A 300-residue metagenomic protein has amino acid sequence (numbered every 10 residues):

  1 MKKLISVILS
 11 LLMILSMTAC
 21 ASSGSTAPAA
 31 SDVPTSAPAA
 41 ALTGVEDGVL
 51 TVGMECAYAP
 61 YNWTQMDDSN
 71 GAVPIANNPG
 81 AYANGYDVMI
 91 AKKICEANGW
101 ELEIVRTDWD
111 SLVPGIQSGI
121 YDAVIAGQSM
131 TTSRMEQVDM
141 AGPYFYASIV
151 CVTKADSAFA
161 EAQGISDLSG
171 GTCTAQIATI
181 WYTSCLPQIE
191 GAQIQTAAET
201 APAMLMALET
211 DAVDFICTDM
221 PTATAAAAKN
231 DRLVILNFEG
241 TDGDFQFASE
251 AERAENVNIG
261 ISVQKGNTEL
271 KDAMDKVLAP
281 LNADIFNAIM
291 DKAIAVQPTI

Functional and structural regions predicted by a protein language model:
T18-A30: Bacterial lipoprotein signal-peptidase II cleavage site
A30-G127: Extracytoplasmic small-molecule ligand-binding "clamshell" domains of the periplasmic binding protein/Venus flytrap
A40, I180-A197, E269-I300: Ligand-binding clefts/hinges and TM-proximal coupling segments of bilobed small-molecule sensing domains
A59, G80-E96, Q128, S148-L205 (+1 more regions): Bilobed "Venus flytrap"/periplasmic-binding protein-like clamshell domains and structurally analogous long
K92, E96, E101-D167, T241-R253: Acidic, polar ligand-binding/catalytic clefts
G99-E101, Q117-A126, G171-C173, E209-T222 (+1 more regions): Alpha-to-beta junction loops
S111, A126-Q137, T183-Q188, D214-E255: A ligand-binding cleft/hinge motif common to bilobed small-molecule-binding domains
Y146-T153, K229-D275, V296-I300: Periplasmic-binding protein-like
